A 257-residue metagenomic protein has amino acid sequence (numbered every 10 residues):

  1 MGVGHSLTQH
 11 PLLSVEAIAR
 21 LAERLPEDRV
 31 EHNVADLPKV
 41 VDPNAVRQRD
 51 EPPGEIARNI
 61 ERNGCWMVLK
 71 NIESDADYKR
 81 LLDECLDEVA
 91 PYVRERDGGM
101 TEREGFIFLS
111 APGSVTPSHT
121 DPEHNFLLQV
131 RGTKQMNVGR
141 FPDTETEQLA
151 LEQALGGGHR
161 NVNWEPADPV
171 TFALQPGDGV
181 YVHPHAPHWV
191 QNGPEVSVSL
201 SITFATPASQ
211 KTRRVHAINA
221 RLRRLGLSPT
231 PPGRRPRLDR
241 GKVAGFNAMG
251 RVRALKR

Functional and structural regions predicted by a protein language model:
M1-D83, I218-L227, M249-R257: Transition-metal
S74-I107: A gly/proline- and charged-residue-enriched helix-loop-helix capping module
F106-T120, V138-D143: Conserved short histidine dyad/triad with adjacent acidic residue
P112, P122, A186, V196: A generic "binding-loop/recognition-motif" signal
V115-N125, A167-D168: A short beta-loop-beta micro-motif enriched in histidine and acidic residues
Q129-Y181, H185-P187: Double-stranded beta-helix
L151, G193-F204: Short, compositionally biased
T171-F172, I202, T206-R257: Conserved double-stranded beta-helix
